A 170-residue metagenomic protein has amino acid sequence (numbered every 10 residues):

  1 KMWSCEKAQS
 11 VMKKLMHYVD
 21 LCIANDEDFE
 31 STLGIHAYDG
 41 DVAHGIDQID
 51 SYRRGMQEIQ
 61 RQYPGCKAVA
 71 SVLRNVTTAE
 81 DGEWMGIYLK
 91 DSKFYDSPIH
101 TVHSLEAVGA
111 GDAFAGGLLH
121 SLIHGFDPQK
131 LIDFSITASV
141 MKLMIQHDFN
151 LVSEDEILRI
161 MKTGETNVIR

Functional and structural regions predicted by a protein language model:
K1-D91: Conserved phosphate/ATP/ADP-binding segment of small-molecule kinases
M85-G86, Y95-H100: A beta-strand-loop signature enriched in Asp, Gly, Thr, and Trp that corresponds to the sialidase/neuraminidase Asp-box
P98-G164: Conserved post-catalytic alpha-helical subdomain immediately downstream of the catalytic base and nucleotide-binding
E165-R170: Structural signal for terminal/edge beta-strands and the immediately following C-terminal loop/tail that closes
